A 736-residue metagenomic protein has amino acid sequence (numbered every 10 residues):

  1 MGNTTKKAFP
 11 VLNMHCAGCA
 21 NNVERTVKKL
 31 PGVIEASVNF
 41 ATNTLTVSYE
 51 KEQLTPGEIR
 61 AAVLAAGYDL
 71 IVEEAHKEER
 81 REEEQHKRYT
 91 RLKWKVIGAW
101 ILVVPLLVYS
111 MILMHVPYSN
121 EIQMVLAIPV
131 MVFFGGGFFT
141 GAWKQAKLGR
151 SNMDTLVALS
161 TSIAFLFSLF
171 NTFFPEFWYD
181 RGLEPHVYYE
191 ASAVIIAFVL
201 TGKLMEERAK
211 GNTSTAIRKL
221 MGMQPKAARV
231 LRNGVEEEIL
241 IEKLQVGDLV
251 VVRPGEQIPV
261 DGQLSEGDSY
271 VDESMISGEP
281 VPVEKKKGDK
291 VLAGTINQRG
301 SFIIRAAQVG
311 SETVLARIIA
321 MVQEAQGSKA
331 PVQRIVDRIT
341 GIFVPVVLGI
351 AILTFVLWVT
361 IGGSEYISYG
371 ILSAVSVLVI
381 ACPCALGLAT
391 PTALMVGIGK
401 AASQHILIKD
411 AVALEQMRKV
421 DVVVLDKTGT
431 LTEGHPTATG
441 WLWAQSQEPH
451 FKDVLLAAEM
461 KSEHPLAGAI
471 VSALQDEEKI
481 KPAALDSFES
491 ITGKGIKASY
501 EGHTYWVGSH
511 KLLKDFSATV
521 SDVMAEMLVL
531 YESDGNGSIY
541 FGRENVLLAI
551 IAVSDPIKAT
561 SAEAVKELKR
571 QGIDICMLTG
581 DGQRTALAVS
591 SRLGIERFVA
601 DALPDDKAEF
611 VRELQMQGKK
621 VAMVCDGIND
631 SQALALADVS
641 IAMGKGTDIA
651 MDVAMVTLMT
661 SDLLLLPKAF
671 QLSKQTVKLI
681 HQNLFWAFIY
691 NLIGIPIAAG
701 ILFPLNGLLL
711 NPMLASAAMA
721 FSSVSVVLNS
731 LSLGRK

Functional and structural regions predicted by a protein language model:
M1-Y118, I122, K219, V235 (+5 more regions): Flexible metal-binding regulatory segments at protein termini and peripheral loops
T4, N21, I408, Y500-G502 (+1 more regions): Conserved ATP-binding TGD loop and adjacent catalytic N/P-domain core of P-type ATPases
P31-Q53, G57, Y189, R218-E312 (+2 more regions): Conserved cytosolic catalytic loops of P-type ATPases
G57-A75, E79-R80, N120-Q123, A127-A227 (+6 more regions): Actuator/coupling domain of P-type ATPases
V96-P105, R334-G362, A374-C382, G387-T392 (+1 more regions): Bilayer-spanning, highly hydrophobic alpha-helical transmembrane segments
I112-H115, K147, L166, K400 (+7 more regions): Membrane-embedded alpha-helical bundles of multi-pass transporters
I276, L372, C382-A458, L614 (+3 more regions): Conserved catalytic phosphorylation-site environment of P-type ATPases
L466, Q475-A588, L603: Signature of the cytosolic headpiece of P-type E1-E2 ATPases
